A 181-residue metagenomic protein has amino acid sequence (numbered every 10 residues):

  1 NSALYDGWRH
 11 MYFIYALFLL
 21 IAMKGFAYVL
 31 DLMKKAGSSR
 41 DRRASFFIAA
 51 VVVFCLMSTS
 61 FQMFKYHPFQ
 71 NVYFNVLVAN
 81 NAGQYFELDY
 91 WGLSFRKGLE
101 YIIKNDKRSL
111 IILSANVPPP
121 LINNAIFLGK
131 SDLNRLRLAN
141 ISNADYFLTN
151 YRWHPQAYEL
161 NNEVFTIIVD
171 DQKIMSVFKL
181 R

Functional and structural regions predicted by a protein language model:
N1-A3: Juxtamembrane "helix-exit" motif on the non-cytosolic side of transmembrane helices
Y5, M33-K34, F46, M57-M63 (+3 more regions): Transmembrane helical bundles and short interhelical boundary loops of multi-pass, membrane-embedded
Y5-L30: Hydrophobic/aromatic-rich transmembrane helices and adjacent perimembrane loops
F26-F74: Signature aromatic-anchored transmembrane alpha helix within multi-pass, membrane-resident enzymes that catalyze glycan
F54-V117: Membrane-embedded, lumen/periplasm-facing catalytic core of multi-pass transferases that use lipid-linked donors
K104, I111-N143: Extracytoplasmic
K130-R181: Aromatic/acidic, Gly/Pro-rich catalytic loop(s) in extracytoplasmic/lumenal soluble domains of multi-pass membrane
